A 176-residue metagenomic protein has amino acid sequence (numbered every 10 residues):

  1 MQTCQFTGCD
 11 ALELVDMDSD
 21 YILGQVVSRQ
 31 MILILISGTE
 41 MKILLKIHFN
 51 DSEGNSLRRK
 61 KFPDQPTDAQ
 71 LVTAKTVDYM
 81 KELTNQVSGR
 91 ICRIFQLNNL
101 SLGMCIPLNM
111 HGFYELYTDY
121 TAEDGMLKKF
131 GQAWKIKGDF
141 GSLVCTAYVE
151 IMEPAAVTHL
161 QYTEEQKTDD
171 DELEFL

Functional and structural regions predicted by a protein language model:
M1-L176: Composition-driven recognition of glycine/serine/threonine/acidic- and proline-rich low-complexity segments and repeats
